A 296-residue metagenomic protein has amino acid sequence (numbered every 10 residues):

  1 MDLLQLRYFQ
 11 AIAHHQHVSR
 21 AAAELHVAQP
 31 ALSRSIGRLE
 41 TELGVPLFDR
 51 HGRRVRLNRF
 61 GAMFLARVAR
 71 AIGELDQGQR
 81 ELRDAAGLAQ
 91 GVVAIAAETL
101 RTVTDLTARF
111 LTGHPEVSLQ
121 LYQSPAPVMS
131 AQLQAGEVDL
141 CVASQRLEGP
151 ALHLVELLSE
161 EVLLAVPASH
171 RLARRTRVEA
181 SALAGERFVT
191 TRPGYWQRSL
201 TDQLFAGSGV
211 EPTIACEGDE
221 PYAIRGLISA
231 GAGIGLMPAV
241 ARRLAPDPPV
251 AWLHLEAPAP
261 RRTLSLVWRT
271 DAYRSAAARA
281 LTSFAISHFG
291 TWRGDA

Functional and structural regions predicted by a protein language model:
Q10-A31: Short helix-boundary/capping micro-motifs
G37-L57: A short LG(V/I)-centered, amphipathic sequence patch enriched for acidic residue(s) preceding the LG motif
Q79, D84-A86, A239-V250, A257-A296: C-terminal effector-binding regulatory domain of bacterial HTH transcription factors
L88-P150, G218: Central regulatory/effector-binding core of bacterial HTH transcription factors
D105, R187-S208, R274-S283, W292-D295: Secondary-structure junction motif
P125-S130, Q134-V138, A143-S144, G194-L253: Hydrophobic hinge/microswitch elements
G149-E156, E160, R175, Y222-D271: Beta-alpha-beta core module
G149-V162, V166-F188: Flexible hinge/capping segments at coil-to-helix
